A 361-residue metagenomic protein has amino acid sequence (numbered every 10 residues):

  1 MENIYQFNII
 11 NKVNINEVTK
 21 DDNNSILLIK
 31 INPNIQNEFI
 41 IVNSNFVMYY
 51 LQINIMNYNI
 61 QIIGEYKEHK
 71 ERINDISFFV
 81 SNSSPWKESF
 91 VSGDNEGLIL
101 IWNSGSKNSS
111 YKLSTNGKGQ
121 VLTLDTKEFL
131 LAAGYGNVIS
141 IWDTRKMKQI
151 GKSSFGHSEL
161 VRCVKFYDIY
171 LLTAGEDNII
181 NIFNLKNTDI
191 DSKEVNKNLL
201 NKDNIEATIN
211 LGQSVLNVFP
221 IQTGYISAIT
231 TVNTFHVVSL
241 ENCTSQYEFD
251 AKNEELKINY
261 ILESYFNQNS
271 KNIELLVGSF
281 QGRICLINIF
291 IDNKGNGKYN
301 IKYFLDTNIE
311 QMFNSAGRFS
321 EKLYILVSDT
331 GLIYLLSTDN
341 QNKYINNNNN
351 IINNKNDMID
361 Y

Functional and structural regions predicted by a protein language model:
M1-Y49, N54, R283-F290, K294-G297 (+2 more regions): Intrinsically disordered, low-complexity acidic/Ser/Thr/Pro-rich linker and tail segments in large eukaryotic scaffolds
I10-K20, Q61-K67, N108-S114, K148-S154 (+3 more regions): A short beta-strand motif characteristic of beta-propeller blades
N23-I31, E71-S81, G117-T126, S158-F166 (+3 more regions): Canonical WD40 repeat/beta-propeller blade segments in eukaryotic WD-repeat proteins
I35-N37, N82-K87, K127-E128, D168 (+3 more regions): Conserved loop/turn motif of beta-propeller repeat scaffolds
F39-S44, S89-D94, L131-Y135, L171-G175 (+3 more regions): Conserved beta-strand element within WD40/beta-propeller blades
M48-I53, I99-N103, I139-D143, A174 (+5 more regions): WD40-repeat beta-propellers
K118-Q120, A132-S192, N196-L216: Contiguous mid-protein beta-loop-alpha structural module that forms a pocket-lining wall or clamp of enzyme active
K152, L185-F319, L326, L336-Y344: Structured C-terminal portions of repeat-based eukaryotic scaffold domains
